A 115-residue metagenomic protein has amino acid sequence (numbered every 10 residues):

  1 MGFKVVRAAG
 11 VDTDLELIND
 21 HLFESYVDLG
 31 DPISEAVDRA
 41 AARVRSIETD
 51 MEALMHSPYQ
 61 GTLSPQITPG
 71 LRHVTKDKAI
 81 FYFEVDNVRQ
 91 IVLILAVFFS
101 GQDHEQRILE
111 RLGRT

Functional and structural regions predicted by a protein language model:
M1-V44: Arg/Lys-rich, positively charged N-terminal/basic patches that mediate binding to nucleic acids
V11, I47, F83: GIY-YIG nuclease signature motif recognition
S34-V37, I67, T115: Structured catalytic/translocation cores of nucleotide/phosphate-coupled proteins
E48-T75: A short, surface-exposed loop/turn module that caps and links secondary-structure elements
L71-I80, E84-T115: Enriched for short, Lys/Arg-rich terminal
